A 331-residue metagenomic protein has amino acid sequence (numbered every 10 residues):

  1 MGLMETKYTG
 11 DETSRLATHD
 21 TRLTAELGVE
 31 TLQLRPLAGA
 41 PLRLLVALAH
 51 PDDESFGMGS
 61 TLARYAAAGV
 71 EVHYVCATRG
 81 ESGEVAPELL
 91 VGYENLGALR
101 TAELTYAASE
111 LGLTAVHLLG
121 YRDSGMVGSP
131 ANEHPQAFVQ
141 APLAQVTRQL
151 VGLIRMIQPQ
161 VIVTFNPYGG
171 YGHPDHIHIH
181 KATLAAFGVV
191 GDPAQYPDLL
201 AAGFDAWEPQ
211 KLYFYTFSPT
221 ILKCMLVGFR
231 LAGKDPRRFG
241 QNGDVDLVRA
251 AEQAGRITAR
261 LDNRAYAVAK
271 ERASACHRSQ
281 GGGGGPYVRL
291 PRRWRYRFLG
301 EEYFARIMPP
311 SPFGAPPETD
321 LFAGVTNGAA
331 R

Functional and structural regions predicted by a protein language model:
G2-L42, D192-R331: C-terminal accessory domains and tails appended to enzymatic cores
G2-Q158, P291, M308, F313-G314: Active-site rim/loop-helix segments in enzyme catalytic domains that contact anionic ligands
H50, G92, F138, P167 (+3 more regions): Conserved aromatic-histidine-acidic binding/catalytic patches
E54, E81-E84, P167-P174, T220-L222: Active-site environment of divalent metal-dependent phosphoester hydrolases
M58, I179, Y266: Catalytic-loop motifs flanking and including active-site residues across diverse enzymes
G59, D175-H176, L226: Short amphipathic alpha-helical segments
H73, V116-Y215: Internal alpha/beta domain cores that form substrate/cofactor-binding pockets in large enzymes and binding proteins
T105-A108, L184, E271-S274: Non-transmembrane alpha-helical segments in soluble domains of secreted/periplasmic/extracellular proteins
